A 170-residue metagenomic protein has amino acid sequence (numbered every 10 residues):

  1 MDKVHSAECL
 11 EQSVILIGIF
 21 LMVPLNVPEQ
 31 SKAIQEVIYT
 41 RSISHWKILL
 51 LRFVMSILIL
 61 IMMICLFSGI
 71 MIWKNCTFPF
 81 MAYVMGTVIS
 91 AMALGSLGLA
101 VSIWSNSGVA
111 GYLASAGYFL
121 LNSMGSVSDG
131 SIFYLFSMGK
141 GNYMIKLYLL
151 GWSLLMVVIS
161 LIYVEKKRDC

Functional and structural regions predicted by a protein language model:
M1-V27, L50-S115: Secretory targeting signals
S6-C9, A33, V37: Replace "multi-pass membrane enzymes" with "multi-pass membrane proteins
V27-I34, A100-N106, G130-G139: A cytosolic-side transmembrane-helix exit/cap motif
E36-I38, L66-F67: Amphipathic alpha-helical segments used for helix-helix packing
V37-W46: Short helix-to-coil transition segments within interhelical loops that connect adjacent transmembrane helices
G108-C170: Terminal transmembrane helical anchor/hairpin motif
